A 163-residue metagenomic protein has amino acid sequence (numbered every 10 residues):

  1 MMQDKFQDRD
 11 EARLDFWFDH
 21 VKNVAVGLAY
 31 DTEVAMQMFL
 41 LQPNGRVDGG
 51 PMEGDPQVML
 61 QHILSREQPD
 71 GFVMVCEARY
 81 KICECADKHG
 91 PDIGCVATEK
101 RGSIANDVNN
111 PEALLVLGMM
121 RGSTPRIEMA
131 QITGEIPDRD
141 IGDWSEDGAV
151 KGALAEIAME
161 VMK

Functional and structural regions predicted by a protein language model:
M1-L64: N-terminal domain-onset segments
Q57, S65-K163: Low-complexity intrinsically disordered segments
